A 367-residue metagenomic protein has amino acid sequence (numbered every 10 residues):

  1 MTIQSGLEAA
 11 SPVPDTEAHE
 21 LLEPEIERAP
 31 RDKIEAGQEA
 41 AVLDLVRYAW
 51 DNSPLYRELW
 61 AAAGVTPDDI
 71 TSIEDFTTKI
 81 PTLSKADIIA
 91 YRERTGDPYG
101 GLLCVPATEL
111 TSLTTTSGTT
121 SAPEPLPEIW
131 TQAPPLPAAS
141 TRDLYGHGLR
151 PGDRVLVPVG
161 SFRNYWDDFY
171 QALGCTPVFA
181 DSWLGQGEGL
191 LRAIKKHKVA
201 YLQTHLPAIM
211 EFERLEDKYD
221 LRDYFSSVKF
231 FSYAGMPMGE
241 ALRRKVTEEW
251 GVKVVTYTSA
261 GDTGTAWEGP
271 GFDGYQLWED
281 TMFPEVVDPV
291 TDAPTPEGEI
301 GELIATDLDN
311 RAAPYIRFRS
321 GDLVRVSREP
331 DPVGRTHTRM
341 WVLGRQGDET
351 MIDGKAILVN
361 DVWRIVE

Functional and structural regions predicted by a protein language model:
M1-T115, S121-P127, T131-A138, R142-G146: Nucleotide 5′-phosphate-binding alpha/beta core
T2-K33, G37-A40, D44-R47, V178-E367: Active-site glycine/GP-rich loop and adjacent strand/helix microenvironment that borders small-molecule binding pockets
Y56, L113, S140, W166-D167 (+3 more regions): Generic structural marker for isolated residues within well-ordered, non-membrane alpha-helices of soluble domains
G118, Q171, T247-E248: Solvent-exposed polar/charged
S121-T131, D167-D168, A172-F179, V199-Q203 (+1 more regions): Acidic/glycine-enriched edge-of-secondary-structure segments
A133, V159-R163, P207-A208: Short glycine-enriched loops at secondary-structure junctions
L136-R154, Q186-V199: Conserved ATP-dependent adenylate/AMP-binding module captured primarily in the ANL superfamily
T141, Y145-A180: Conserved AMP-binding loop of ANL adenylate-forming enzymes
